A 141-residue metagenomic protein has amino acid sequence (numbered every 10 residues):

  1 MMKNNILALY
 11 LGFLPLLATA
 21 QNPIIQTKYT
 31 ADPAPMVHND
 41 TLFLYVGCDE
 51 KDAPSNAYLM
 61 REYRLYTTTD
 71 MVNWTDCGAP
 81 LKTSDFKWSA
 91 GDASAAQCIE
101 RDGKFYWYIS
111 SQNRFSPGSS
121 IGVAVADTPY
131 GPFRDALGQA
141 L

Functional and structural regions predicted by a protein language model:
M1-Q21: Bacterial Sec-dependent N-terminal signal peptides
M2, A20-L141: Carbohydrate-active catalytic/glycan-binding domains of CAZyme proteins, especially the secreted or lumenal ectodomains
